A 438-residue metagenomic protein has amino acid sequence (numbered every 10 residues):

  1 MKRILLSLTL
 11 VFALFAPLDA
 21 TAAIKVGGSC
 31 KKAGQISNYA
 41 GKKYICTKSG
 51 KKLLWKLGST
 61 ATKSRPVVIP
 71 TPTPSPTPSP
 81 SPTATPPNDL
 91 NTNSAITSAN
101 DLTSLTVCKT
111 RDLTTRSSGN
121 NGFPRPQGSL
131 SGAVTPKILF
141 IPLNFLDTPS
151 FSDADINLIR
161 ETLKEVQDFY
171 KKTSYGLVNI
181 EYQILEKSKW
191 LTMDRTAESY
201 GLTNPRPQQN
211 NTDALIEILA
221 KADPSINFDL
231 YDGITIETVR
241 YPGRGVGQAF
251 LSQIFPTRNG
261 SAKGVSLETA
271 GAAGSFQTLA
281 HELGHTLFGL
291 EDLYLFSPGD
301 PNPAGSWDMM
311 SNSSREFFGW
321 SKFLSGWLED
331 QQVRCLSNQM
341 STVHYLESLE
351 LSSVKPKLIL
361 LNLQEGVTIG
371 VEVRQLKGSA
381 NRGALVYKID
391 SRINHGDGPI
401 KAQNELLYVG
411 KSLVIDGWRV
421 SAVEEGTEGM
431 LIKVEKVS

Functional and structural regions predicted by a protein language model:
M1-I4: Positively charged n-region of N-terminal signal peptides that target proteins for export
S7-F15: Bacterial N-terminal signal peptides
L18-A22: Sec/Tat signal peptide C-region and signal peptidase I cleavage site
A40-K48: Extracellular disulfide-bonded cysteine-rich modules/repeats
T62-P87: Ser/Thr-rich, Proline-interspersed low-complexity disordered segments
P86-A272, A280, E424: Zn2+-dependent metallopeptidase catalytic core
P86-S98, T110, F151, F250-A273 (+1 more regions): Non-catalytic C-terminal accessory/binding modules of secreted extracellular proteins
F228, G233-T235, Y241-G378: Extracellular hydrolytic enzyme modules, especially secreted metalloproteases of the metzincin/thermolysin-like class
